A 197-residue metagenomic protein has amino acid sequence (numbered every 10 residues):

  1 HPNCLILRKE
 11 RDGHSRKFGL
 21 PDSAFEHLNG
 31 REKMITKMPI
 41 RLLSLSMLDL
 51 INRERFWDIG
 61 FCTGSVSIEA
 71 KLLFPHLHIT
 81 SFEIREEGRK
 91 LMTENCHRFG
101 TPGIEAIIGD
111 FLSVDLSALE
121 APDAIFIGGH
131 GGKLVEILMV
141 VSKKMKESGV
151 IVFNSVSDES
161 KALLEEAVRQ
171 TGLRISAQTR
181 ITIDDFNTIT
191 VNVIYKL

Functional and structural regions predicted by a protein language model:
H1-N52, W57, L91-F99: Class I SAM-dependent transferase core
E54, L77, G149: Glycine-centered, small-residue-biased loops immediately flanking beta-strands in adenine/cofactor-binding cores
T63-P75: Conserved SAM-binding loop of SAM-dependent methyltransferases across substrates and taxa, primarily the Class I
L72-I79, K144: Conserved S-adenosyl-L-methionine
F82-P122: S-adenosyl-L-methionine
E136-V150: A short glycine-rich, Lys/Arg-flanked "PGG" loop and its adjoining helix->strand segment in the class I
S148-V156, S160: Conserved beta-strand signature within the Rossmann-like core of class I S-adenosyl-L-methionine
S160-L197: Active-site capping/gating segments
